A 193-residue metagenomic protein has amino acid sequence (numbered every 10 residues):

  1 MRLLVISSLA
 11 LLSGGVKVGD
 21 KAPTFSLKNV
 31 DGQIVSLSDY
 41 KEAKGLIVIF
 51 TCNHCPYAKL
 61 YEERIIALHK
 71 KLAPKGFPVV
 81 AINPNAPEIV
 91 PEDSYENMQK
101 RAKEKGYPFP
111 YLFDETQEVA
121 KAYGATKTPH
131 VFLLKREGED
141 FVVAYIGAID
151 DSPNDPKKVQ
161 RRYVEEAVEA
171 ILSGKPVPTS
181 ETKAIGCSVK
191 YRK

Functional and structural regions predicted by a protein language model:
R2-L12: Sec-dependent N-terminal signal peptides
L12-E42, G147-K193: Non-globular targeting/processing and membrane-anchoring segments
G32, V131-D150: Short, glycine-anchored, charge-dense loop/turn motifs used at functional sites
S38-K59, V168: Short active-site neighborhood of thiol/selenol oxidoreductases, capturing the structured segment around
A43-L46, P74-V79, G106-P110, T128: Loop/turn elements at helix/coil->beta-strand transitions in domains of secreted/extracellular proteins
C52-Y61, V131, C187-K190: Short, thiol/selenol-centered motifs that function as redox-active sites or metal-ligating centers
K59-E104, E115-A122: Structural microenvironment flanking redox-active thiols in thiol-disulfide oxidoreductases
Q99-D140: Short, internal strand/loop/helix patches that form the active-site neighborhood or redox-interaction surface
